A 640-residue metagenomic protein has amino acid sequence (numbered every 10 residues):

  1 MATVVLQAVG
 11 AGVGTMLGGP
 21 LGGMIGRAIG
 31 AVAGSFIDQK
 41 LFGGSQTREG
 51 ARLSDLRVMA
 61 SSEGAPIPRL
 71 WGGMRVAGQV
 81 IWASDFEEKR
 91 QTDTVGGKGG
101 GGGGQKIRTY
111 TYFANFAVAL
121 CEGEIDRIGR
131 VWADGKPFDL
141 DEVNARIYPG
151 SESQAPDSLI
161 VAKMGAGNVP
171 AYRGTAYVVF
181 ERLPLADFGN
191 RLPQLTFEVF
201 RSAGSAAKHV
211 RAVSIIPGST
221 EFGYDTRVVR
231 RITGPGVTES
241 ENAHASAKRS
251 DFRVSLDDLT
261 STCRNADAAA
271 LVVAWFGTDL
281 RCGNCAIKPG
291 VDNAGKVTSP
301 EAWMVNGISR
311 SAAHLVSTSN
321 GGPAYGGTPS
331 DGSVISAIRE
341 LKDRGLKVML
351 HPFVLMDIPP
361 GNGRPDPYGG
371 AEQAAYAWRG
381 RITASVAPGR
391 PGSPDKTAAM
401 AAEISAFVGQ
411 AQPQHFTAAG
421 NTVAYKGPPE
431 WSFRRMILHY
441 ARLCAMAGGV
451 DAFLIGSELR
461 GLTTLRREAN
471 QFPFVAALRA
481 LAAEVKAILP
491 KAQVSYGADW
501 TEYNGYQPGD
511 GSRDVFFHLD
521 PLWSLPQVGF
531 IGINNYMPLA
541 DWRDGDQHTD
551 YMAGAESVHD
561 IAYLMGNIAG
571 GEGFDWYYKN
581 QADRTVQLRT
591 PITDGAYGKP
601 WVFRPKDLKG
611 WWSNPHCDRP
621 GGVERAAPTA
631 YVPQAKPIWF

Functional and structural regions predicted by a protein language model:
A2-V4, A8, G12, M24 (+3 more regions): Polar, S/T/G-rich
I29, K248-S255, S330-A337, M400 (+3 more regions): Stable alpha-helical elements in mature extracytoplasmic
G78-G97, T220-R231, L280-A302, I358-A374 (+2 more regions): Internal, charge-rich low-complexity segments
K106-C121, G236-R264, S317-V334, R434-R435 (+2 more regions): Short linear interaction motifs
S158-G174, V179, A294-I335, G369-V423 (+2 more regions): Low-complexity, serine/threonine/proline-enriched polar segments
R201-G204, R253-D267, V334-R344, L438-A447 (+2 more regions): Short amphipathic alpha-helices and their capping/turn segments at secondary-structure boundaries
V213-I232, D267-E468, L489, Q493-T501: Substrate-binding cleft and catalytic face of glycoside hydrolase catalytic domains, especially the flexible beta-alpha
G409-A452, S457-F640: Noncatalytic carbohydrate-binding groove/subsite architecture in carbohydrate-active enzymes
